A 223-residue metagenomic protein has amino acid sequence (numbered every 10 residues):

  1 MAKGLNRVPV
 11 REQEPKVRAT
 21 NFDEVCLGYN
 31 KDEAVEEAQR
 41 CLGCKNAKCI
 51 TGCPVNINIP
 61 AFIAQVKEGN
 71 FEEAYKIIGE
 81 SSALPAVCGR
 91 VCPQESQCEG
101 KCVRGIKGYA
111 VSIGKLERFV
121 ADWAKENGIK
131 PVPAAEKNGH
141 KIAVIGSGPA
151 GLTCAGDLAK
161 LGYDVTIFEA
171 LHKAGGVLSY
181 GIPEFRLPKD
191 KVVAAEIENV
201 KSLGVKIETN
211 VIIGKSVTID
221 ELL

Functional and structural regions predicted by a protein language model:
M1-K141: Ferredoxin-type iron-sulfur electron-transfer modules and their immediate structural context
A2-L27, N56-E68, I77-G79, I106-G114 (+2 more regions): Beta1-alpha1 glycine-rich phosphate/pyrophosphate-binding loop at the start of Rossmann-like nucleotide-binding domains
A38, I219-D220: Short hydrophobic/charged patches on amphipathic alpha-helices used for structural packing and interfaces
C92, D220-E221: A general structural signal for stabilizing positions within well-ordered secondary structure
G128-V132, V193-A194, S216-V217: A generic local structural motif
A134, E221-L222: Structural motif
